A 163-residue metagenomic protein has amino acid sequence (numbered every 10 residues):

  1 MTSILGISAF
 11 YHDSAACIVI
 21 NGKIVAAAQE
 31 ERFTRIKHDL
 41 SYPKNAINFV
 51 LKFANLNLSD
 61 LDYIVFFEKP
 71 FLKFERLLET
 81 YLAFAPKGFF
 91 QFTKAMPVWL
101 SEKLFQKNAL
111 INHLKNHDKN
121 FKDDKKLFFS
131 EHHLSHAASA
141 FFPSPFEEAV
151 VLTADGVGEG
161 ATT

Functional and structural regions predicted by a protein language model:
M1-T163: Short acidic/glycine-rich loops and adjacent helix/strand connectors that line catalytic pockets where negatively
